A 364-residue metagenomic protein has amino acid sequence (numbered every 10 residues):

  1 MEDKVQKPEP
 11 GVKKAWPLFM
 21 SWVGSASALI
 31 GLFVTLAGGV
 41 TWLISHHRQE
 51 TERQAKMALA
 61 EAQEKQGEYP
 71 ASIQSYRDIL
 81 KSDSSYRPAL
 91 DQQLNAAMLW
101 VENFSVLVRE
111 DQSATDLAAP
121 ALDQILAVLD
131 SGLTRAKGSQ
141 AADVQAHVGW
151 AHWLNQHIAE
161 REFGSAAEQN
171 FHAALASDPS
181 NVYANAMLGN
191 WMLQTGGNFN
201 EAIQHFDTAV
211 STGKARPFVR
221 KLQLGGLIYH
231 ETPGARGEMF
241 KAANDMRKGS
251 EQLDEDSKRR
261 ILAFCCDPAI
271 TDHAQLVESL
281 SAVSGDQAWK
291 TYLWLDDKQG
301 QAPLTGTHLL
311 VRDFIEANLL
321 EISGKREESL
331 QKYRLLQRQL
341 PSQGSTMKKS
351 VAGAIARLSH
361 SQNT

Functional and structural regions predicted by a protein language model:
I79, G132-R135, A173-A174, T208-A209 (+2 more regions): Canonical positions in the second alpha-helix
S82, R135-S139, S177, T212 (+3 more regions): Structural marker of alpha-solenoid helical repeat scaffolds
Y86, S139-A141, N181, R216-P217 (+2 more regions): Residue-level recognition of tetratricopeptide repeat
A89, V144, A184, P217-R220 (+2 more regions): TPR alpha-solenoid repeat register
Q92-Q93, H147, M187, L222-Q223 (+3 more regions): Canonical tetratricopeptide repeat
A97-R109, G149, W153-R161, G189 (+4 more regions): Short coil/turn linking the two alpha-helices of tandem helical-hairpin repeats
